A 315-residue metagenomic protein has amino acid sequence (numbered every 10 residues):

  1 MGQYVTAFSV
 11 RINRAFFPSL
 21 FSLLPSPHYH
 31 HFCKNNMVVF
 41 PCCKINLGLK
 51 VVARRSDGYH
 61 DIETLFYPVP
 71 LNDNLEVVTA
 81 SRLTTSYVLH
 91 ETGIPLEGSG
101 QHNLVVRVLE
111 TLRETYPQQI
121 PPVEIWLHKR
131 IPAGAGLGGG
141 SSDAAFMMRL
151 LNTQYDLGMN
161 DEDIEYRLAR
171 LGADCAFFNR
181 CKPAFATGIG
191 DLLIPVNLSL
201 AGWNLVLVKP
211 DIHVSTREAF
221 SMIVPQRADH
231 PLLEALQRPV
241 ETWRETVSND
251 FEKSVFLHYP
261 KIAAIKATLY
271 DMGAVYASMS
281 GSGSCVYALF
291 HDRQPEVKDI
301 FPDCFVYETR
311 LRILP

Functional and structural regions predicted by a protein language model:
I12-F32: Low-complexity proline/serine/threonine-rich segments in eukaryotic and viral proteins
F32-A135, T153, L157-E162, N197-A201 (+1 more regions): ATP-binding N-lobe of GHMP and related small-molecule kinases
L47, L75, V105, G140 (+4 more regions): Residue-level signal for inorganic ion chemistry
P121, A144, M148-F185: Contiguous, small/hydrophobic- and glycine-enriched helical/loop subdomains that border and often "cap" functional
W126-Y155, A173, A274-A288: Glycine/serine-rich anion-binding loops at beta->alpha junctions that coordinate negatively charged ligand groups
N179-Y276, H291-P295, F301, E308-P315: Conserved, helical-rich catalytic subdomain that frames metal- and/or nucleotide-binding sites in enzyme alpha/beta
